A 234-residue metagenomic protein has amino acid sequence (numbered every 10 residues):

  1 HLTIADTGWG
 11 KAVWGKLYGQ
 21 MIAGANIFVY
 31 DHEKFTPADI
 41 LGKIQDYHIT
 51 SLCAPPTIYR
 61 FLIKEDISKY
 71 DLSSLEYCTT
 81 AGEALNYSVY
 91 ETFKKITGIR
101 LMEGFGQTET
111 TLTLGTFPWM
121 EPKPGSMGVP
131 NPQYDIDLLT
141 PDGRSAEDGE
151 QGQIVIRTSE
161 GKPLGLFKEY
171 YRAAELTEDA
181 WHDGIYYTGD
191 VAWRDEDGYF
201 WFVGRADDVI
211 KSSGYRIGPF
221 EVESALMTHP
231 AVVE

Functional and structural regions predicted by a protein language model:
T3-T50, E65: Conserved AMP-binding/adenylation subdomain of ANL enzymes
D6, G82, G106, G128 (+2 more regions): Active-site glycine-centered loops adjacent to acidic/histidine catalytic or metal-binding residues that shape
L17-Y18, I22-A25, I49-A54, I63-K123 (+1 more regions): Gly/Ser/Thr-rich phosphate-binding loop
L52, L176, V191-E234: AMP-binding/adenylate-forming catalytic core of the ANL superfamily
L114-P118, L139-T140, I156-R157: Short beta-strand-to-turn element immediately C-terminal to the catalytic PLP-Schiff-base lysine in fold type I
G125-N131, S145, A180-G184: Short Gly/Pro-enriched turn/cap motifs at secondary-structure boundaries
Q133, R144-D179, I217: Conserved ATP/PPi-binding loop(s) of AMP-dependent carboxylate-activating enzymes
L139-T140, T188, R194: Hydrophobic alpha-helical segments, especially N-terminal targeting/anchoring helices
